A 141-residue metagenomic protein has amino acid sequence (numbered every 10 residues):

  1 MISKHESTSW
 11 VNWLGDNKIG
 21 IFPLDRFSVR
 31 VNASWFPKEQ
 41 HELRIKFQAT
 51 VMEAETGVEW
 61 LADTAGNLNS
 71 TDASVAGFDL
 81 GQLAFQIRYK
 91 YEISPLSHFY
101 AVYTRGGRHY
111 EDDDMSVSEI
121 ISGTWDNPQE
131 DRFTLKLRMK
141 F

Functional and structural regions predicted by a protein language model:
M1-F141: Exposed, low-structure sequence patches enriched in small/polar residues
